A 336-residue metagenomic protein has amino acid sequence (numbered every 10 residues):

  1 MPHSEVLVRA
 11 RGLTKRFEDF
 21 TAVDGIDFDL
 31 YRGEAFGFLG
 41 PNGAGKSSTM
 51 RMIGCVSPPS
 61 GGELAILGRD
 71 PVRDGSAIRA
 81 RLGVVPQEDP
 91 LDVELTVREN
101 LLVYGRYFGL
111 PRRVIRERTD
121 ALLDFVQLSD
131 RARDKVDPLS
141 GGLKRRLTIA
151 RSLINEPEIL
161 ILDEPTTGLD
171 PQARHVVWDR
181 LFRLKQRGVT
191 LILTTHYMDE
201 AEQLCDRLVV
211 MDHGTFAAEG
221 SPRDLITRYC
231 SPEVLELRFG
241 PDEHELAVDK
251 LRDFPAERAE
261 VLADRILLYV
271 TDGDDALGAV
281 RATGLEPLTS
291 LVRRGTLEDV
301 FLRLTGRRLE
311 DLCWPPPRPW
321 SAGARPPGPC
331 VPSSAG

Functional and structural regions predicted by a protein language model:
G62-R73, A77-I78: Conserved ABC transporter NBD signature motif
L102, R106, R113-R131: Conserved ABC ATPase "signature" region
K135-L139: Conserved ABC ATPase signature
E156: Conserved catalytic motifs of ABC-family nucleotide-binding domains
L160-D163: Catalytic Walker B motif of ABC-type/P-loop ATPase nucleotide-binding domains
W178-T271: ABC transporter nucleotide-binding domain
